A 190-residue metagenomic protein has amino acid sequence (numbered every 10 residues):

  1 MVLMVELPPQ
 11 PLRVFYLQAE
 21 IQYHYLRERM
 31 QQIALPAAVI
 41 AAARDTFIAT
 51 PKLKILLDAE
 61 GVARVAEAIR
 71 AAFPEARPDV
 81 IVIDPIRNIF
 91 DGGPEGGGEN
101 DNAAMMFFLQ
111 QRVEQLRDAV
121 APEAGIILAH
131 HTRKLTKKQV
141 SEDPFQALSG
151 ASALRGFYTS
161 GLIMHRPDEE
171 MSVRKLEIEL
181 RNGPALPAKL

Functional and structural regions predicted by a protein language model:
L7-P9, D168-E169: Short, glycine-/polar-rich solvent-exposed loops and beta-turns at beta-strand/coil boundaries
P8-F107: Conserved inter-motif catalytic segment of the P-loop NTP-binding fold
F15, V80, N88, N100-L190: Phosphate-binding/switch region of NTP-binding enzymes
